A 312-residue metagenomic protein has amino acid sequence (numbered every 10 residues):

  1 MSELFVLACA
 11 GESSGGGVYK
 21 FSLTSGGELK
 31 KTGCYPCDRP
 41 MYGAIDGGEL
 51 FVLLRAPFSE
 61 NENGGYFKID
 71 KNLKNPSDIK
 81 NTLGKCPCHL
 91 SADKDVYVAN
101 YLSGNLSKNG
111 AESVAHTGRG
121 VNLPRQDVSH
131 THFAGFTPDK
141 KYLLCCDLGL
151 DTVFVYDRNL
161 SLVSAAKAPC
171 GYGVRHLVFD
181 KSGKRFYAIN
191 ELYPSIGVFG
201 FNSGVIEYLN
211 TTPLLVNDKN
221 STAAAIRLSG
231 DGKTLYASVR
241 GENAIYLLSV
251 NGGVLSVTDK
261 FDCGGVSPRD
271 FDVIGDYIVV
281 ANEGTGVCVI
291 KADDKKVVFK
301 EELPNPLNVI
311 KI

Functional and structural regions predicted by a protein language model:
E3-S14, I79-T82, C86-F154, K167 (+2 more regions): Structural preference for solvent-exposed beta-strand-turn elements and adjacent flexible terminal/loop segments within
G11-S14, A56-E60, L102-N105, L150-D151 (+3 more regions): Short glycine/acidic-enriched loop and turn motifs that connect beta-strands
F21-G27, I69-L73, A111-E112, D157-L160 (+3 more regions): Short loop/turn segments immediately following beta-strands, especially the blade-tip and inter-blade linker loops
K30-P36, P76-N81, E112-S113, G118-R125 (+4 more regions): A short beta-strand motif characteristic of beta-propeller blades
K31-D93: Blade-loop segments of beta-propeller domains
D38-G47, L83-K94, G120-D139, A168-G183 (+3 more regions): Beta-rich, blade/repeat-based domains predominating in secreted/periplasmic proteins but also intracellular
K140-P194: Loop-centered beta-sheet repeat module
